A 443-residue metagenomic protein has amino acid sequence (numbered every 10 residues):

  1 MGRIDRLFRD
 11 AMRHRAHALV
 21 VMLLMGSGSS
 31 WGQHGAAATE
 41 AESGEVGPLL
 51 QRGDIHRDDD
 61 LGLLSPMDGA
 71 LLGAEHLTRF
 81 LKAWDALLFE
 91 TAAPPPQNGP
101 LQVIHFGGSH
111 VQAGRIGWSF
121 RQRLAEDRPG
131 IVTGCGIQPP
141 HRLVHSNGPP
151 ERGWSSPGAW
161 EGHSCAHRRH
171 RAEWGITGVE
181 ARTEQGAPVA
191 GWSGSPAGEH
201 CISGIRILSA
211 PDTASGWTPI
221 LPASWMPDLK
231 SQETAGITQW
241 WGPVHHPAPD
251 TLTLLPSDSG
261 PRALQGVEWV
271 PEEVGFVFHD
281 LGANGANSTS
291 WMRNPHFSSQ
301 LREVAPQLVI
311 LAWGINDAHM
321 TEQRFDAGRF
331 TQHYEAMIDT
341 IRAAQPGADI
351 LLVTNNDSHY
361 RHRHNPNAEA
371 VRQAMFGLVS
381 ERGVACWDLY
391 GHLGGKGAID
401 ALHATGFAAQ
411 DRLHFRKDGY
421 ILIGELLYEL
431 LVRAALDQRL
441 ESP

Functional and structural regions predicted by a protein language model:
I4-A18: Bacterial N-terminal signal peptides that target proteins for export
A18-S27: Bacterial N-terminal signal peptides
S30-G32, A37-A38: Boundary at the C-terminal end of the N-terminal hydrophobic targeting segment
G47-H105, E161-R182, A187: Membrane/wall-proximal cationic-aromatic binding patches
L72-E90, W291-E303, Q332-T340, E369-Q373: Alpha-helical scaffolding within the catalytic cores of extracellular/periplasmic polymer-degrading hydrolases
H110-Q332, R361, H414: Conserved SGNH/GDSL esterase-like catalytic core that processes O-acyl groups on lipids and polysaccharides
I310-A318, I338-R372, D388: Active-site segments of SGNH/GDSL-like serine hydrolases that catalyze O-acetyl group transfer/hydrolysis on lipids
N356-P443: Catalytic His-Asp segment of secreted/periplasmic serine-dependent ester chemistry enzymes
